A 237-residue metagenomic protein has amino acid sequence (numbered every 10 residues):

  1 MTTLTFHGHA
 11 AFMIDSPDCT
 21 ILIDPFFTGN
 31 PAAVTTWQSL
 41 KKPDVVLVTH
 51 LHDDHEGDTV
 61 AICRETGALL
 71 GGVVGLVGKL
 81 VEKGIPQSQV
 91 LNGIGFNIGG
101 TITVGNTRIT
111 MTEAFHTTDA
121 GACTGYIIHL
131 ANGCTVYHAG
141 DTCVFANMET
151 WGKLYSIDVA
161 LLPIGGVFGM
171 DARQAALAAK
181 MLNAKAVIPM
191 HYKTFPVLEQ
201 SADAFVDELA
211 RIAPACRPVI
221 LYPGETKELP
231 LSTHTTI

Functional and structural regions predicted by a protein language model:
M1-T20, F27-P31, T103-N106, D203-C216 (+2 more regions): Zn-dependent metallo-beta-lactamase
T3-F6, I21-D24, R108-A114, T135-D141: Active-site-proximal beta-strand elements of phosphoester/diester hydrolases
M13-H52, G57-A61, G75-G78, Q87 (+2 more regions): Pre-active-site segment of Zn-dependent metallo-hydrolases
L22-P25, P43-L51, L70-V74, V136-G140 (+3 more regions): Active-site neighborhood of phospho(di)ester-bond hydrolases with catalytic His/Asp-centered motifs
G29-N30, H52-G57, V77-L80, I98-I102 (+5 more regions): Active-site environment of divalent metal-dependent phosphoester hydrolases
T49, G57-F115, D119: Glycine/small-residue-rich loop that forms an oxyanion/phosphate-binding "nest" at active or ligand-binding sites
L69, V81-T101, A176, K180-I237: Binuclear metal-ion centers of metallo-dependent hydrolases, dominated by the metallo-beta-lactamase
F115-L182: Active-site-proximal loop/helix segments of hydrolase catalytic cores
